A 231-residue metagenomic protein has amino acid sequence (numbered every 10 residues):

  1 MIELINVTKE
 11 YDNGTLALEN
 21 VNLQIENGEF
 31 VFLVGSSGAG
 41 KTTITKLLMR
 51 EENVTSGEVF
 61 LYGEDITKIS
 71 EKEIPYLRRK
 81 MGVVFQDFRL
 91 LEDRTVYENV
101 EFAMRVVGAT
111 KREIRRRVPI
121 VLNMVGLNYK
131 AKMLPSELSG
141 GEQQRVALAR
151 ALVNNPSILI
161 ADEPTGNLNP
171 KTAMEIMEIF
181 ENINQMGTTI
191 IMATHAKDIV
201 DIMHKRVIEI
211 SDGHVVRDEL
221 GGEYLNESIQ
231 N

Functional and structural regions predicted by a protein language model:
M49: Helix-to-loop junction immediately C-terminal to a conserved catalytic motif
G57-D65: Conserved ABC transporter NBD signature motif
R94-E101: Short coil-to-helix segment of the ABC ATPase nucleotide-binding domain corresponding to the Q-loop/switch region
M133-L138, E142: Conserved ABC ATPase signature
L148: Hydrophobic anchor residue at the start of the ABC signature
V153-S157: A short, proline-enriched helix->beta-strand linker immediately N-terminal to the Walker B motif in ABC-type P-loop
L159-D162: Catalytic Walker B motif of ABC-type/P-loop ATPase nucleotide-binding domains
